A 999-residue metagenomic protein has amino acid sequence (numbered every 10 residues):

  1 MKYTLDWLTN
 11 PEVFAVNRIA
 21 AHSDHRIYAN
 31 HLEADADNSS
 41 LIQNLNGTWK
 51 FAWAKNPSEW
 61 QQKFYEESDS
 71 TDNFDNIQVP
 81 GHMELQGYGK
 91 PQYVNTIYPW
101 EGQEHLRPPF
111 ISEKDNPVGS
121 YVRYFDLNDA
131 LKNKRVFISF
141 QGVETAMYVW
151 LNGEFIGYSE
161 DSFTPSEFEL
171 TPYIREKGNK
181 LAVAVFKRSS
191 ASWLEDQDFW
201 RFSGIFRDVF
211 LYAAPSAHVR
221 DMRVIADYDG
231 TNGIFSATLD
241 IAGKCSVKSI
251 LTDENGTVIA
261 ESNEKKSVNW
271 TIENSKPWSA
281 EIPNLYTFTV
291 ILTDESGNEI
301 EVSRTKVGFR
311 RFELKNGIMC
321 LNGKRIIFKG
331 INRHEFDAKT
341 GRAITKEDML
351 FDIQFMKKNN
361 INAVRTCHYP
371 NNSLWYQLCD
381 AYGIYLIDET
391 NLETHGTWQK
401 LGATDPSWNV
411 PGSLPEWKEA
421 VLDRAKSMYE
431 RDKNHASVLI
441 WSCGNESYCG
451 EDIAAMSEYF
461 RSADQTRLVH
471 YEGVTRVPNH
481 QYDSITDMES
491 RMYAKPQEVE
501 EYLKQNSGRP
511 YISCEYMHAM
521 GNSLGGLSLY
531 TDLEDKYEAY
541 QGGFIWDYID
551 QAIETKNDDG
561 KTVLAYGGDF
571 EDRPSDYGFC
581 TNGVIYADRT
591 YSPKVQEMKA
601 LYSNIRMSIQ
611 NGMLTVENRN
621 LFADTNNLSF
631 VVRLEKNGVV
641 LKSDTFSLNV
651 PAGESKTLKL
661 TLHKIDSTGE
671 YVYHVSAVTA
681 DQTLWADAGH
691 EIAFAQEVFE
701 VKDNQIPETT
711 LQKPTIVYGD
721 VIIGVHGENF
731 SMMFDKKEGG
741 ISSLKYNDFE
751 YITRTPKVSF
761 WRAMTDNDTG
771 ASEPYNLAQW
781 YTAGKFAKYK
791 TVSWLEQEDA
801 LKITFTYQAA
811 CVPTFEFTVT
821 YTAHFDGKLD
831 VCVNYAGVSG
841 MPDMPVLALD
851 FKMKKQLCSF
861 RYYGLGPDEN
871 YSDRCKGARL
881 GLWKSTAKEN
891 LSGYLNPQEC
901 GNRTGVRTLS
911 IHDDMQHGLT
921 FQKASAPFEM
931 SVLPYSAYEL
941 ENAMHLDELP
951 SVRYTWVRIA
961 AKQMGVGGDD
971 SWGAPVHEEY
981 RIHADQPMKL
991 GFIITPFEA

Functional and structural regions predicted by a protein language model:
M1-A15, D35-A36, K50-A54, F74 (+10 more regions): Accessory beta-strand-rich segments of carbohydrate-active enzymes
M1-D37, W193, E299-M613, N620-N626 (+2 more regions): Extended substrate-binding grooves/exosites of carbohydrate-active enzymes
M1-E101, K180, A184, T531 (+3 more regions): Accessory carbohydrate-binding/adhesion or oligomerization-edge regions at the termini of glycan-active proteins
Y3, H82-L85, K90-Q92, T96-I111 (+12 more regions): An acidic-aromatic loop/edge-strand motif
E84-Q86, Q92-V94, G142, K187 (+3 more regions): Beta-strand/loop-rich accessory regions of lumenal/periplasmic or secreted enzymes, predominantly carbohydrate-active
V149-L151, G233-S262, F288, M613-F646 (+2 more regions): Beta-strand-rich binding/interaction modules
I174-G178, D240-K315, D666, Y671-Q712: Extended acidic/polar, glycine-enriched regions that form or flank non-catalytic beta-rich accessory modules
E195-H218, Q551, G560-T615, R619-V639 (+5 more regions): Catalytic cores of secreted or luminal carbohydrate-active enzymes
